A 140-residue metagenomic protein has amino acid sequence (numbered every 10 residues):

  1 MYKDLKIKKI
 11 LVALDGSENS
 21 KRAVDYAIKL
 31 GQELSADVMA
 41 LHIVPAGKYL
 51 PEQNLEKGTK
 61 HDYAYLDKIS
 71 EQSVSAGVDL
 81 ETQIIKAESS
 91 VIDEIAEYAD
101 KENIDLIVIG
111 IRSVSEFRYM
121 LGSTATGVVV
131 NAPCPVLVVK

Functional and structural regions predicted by a protein language model:
M1, L5, S75-I107: Structural beta-alpha unit
K3-N54, Q72-A76, E81: Small/aliphatic-rich secondary-structure junction motif
H42-I43, G110-R112, K140: Short secondary-structure boundary segments
Q53-H61: Alpha-helix N-cap and loop-to-helix initiation/capping positions
L106-N131: Glycine-rich, Arg-bearing micro-motifs that act as flexible, cationic patches
C134-K140: Short, flexible loop segments at boundaries between secondary-structure elements
